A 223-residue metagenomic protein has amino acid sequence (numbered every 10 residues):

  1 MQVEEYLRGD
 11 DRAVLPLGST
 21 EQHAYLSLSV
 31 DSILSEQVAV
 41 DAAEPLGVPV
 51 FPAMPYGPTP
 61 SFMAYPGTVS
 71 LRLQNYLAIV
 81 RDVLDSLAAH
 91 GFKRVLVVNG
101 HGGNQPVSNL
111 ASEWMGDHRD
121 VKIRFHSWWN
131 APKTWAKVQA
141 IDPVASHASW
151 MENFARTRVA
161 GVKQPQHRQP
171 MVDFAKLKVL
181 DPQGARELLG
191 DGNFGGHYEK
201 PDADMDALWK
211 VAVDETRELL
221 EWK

Functional and structural regions predicted by a protein language model:
M1-Q74, A78-L96, G102-K223: Extended, histidine- and acidic-residue-enriched regions that form the cofactor-binding/catalytic faces
